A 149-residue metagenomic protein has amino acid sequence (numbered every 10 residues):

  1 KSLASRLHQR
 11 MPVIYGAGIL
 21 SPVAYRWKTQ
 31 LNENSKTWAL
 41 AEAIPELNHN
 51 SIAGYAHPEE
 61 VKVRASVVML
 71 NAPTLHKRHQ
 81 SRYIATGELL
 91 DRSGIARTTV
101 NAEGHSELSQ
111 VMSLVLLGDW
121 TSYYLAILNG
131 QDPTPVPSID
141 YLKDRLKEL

Functional and structural regions predicted by a protein language model:
K1-L149: A SIS-like phosphosugar-recognition module
